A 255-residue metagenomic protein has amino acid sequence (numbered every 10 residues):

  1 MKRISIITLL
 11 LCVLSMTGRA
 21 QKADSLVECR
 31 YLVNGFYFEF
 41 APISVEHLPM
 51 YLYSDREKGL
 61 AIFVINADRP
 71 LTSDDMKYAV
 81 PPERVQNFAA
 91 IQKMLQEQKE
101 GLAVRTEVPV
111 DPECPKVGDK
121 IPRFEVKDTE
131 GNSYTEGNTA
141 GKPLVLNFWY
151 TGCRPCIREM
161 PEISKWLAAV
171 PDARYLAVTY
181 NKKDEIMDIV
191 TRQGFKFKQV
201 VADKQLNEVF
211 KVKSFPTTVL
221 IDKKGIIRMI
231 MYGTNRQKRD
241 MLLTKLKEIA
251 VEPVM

Functional and structural regions predicted by a protein language model:
M1-S25: Bacterial Sec-dependent N-terminal signal peptides
Q21-D75: Start-of-domain marker
Y53-S54, A67-R123: N-proximal helix/coil linker or "cap" segments that precede and/or mark the start of modular domains
R123-L144: A short beta-strand-turn-helix
K142-L144, W149-G152, K182, S214: Short pre-active-site segment immediately N-terminal to redox-active cysteine/selenocysteine motifs in thiol-based
N147-K165, A177: Conserved redox-active cysteine motifs that mediate thiol-disulfide chemistry, especially di-cysteine Cys-X(1-2)-Cys
L176, M187-K224, M229-Y232: Short, internal strand/loop/helix patches that form the active-site neighborhood or redox-interaction surface
L220-M255: Thiol-/selenol-based redox modules, centered on thioredoxin-like and closely related oxidoreductase domains
